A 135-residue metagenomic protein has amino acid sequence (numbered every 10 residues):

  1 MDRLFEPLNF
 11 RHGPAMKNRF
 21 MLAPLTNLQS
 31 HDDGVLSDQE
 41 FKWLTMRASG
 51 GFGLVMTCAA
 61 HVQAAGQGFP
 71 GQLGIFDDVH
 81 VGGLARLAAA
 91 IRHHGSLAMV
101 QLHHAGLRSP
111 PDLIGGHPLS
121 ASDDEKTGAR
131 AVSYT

Functional and structural regions predicted by a protein language model:
M1-P24: N-terminal amphipathic alpha-helix/helix-capping segment at the start of soluble metabolic enzymes
N18-P24, T45, A98-L102: A structural motif
H31-M46, L73-R92: Glycine-rich anion/phosphate-binding loops
V35-S37, P70-G71, L113-G116: Short, glycine/charged-enriched secondary-structure capping and boundary segments
R47-A59, G83-V132: Glycine-rich, aromatic-flanked loop segments that form ligand/cofactor-binding clefts across common enzyme folds
F52-D77: Aromatic-lined carbohydrate-binding/catalytic grooves of carbohydrate-active enzymes
T135: Conserved small/polar residues in nucleotide/adenosyl-binding loops
